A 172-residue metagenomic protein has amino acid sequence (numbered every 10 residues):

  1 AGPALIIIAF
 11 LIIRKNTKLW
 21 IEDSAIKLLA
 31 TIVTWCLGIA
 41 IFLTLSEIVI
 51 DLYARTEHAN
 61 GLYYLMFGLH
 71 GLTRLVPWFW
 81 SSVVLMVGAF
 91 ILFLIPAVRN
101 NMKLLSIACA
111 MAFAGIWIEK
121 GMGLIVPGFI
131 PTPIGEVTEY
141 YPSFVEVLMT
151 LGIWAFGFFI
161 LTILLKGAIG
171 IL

Functional and structural regions predicted by a protein language model:
A1-G88, L92-R99, G115: Long, contiguous internal "core" modules enriched in hydrophobic/ aromatic residues
I32-V33, L105-I107, A155-F156: Short hydrophobic/aromatic segments of transmembrane alpha-helices and their interfaces
E47, D51, L94-P96, L104 (+1 more regions): Juxtamembrane/interface segments at transmembrane-helix termini
T56-N60, V98-M102, L124-F144: Extracellular/periplasmic helix-loop-helix junctions in multi-pass membrane proteins
Y64, F129-Y141, T150-L172: Extramembrane terminal tails and long inter-domain/linker segments of multi-pass membrane proteins
H70-V87, P142-T162: Hydrophobic alpha-helical transmembrane segments
L104-A114: Central hydrophobic cores of alpha-helical transmembrane segments in multi-pass integral membrane proteins
